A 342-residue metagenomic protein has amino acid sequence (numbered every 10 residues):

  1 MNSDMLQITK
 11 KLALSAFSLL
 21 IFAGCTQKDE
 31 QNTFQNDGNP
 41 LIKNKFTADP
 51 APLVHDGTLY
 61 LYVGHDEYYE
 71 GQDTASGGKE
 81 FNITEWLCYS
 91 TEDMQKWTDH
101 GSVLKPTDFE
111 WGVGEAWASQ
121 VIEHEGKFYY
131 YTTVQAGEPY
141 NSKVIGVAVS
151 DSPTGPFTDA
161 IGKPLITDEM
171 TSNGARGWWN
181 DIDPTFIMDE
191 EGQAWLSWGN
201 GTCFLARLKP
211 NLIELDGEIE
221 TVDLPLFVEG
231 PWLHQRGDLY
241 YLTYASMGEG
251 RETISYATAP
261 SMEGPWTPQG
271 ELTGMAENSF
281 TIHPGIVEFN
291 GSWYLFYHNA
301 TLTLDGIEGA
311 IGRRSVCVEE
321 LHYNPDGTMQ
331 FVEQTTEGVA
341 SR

Functional and structural regions predicted by a protein language model:
M1, G24-C25: Extracellular attachment fibers and their assembly/anchoring modules in secreted or virion-surface proteins
M1-N2, R342: Accessible peptide chain termini
N2-A13: Bacterial N-terminal signal peptides that target proteins for export
A13-I21: Bacterial N-terminal signal peptides
C25-R342: Carbohydrate-active catalytic/glycan-binding domains of CAZyme proteins, especially the secreted or lumenal ectodomains
